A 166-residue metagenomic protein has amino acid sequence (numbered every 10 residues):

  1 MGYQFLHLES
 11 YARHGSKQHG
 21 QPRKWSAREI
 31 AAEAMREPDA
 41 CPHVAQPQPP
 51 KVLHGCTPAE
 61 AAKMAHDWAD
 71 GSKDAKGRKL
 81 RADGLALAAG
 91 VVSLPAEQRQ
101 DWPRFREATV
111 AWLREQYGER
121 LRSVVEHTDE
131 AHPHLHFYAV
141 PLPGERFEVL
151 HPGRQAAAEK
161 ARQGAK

Functional and structural regions predicted by a protein language model:
M1-K166: N-terminal nicking endonuclease/strand-transfer module with a His-rich metal-binding environment and a catalytic Tyr
